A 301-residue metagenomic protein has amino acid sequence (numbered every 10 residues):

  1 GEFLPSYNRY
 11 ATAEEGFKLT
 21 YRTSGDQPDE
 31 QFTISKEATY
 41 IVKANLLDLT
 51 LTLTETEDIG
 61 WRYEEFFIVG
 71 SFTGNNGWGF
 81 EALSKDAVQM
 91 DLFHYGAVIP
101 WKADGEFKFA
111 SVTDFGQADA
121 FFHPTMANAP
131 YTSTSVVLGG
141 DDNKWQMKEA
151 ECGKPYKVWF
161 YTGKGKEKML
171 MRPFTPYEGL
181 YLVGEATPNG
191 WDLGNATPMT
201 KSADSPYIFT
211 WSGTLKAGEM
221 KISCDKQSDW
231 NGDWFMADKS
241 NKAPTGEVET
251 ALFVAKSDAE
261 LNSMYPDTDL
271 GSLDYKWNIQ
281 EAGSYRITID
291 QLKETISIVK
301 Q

Functional and structural regions predicted by a protein language model:
G1-S24, G60-D104, V112-V137, F174-A217 (+1 more regions): Aromatic-rich carbohydrate-binding modules that target alpha-glucans
E2-D48, G116-Y161, W230-I287: Structured interaction patches on ligand/partner-binding surfaces of diverse proteins
F32, L53, M90-I99, W145-M147 (+4 more regions): Generic recognition of long tandem-repeat/solenoid scaffolds
A38, W101-E106, G153-P155, P206 (+2 more regions): Extended extracellular/luminal ectodomain segments enriched in beta-structured repeat modules
Y40-I59, F160-T175: Repeat-associated, polar segments at repeat-unit boundaries in modular proteins
K166-M169, A282, E294-S297: C-terminal target-recognition/interaction regions appended to catalytic cores
I289-Q301: Short, low-complexity, Pro/Ser/Thr/Gly-rich segments in the mature regions of secreted, periplasmic
